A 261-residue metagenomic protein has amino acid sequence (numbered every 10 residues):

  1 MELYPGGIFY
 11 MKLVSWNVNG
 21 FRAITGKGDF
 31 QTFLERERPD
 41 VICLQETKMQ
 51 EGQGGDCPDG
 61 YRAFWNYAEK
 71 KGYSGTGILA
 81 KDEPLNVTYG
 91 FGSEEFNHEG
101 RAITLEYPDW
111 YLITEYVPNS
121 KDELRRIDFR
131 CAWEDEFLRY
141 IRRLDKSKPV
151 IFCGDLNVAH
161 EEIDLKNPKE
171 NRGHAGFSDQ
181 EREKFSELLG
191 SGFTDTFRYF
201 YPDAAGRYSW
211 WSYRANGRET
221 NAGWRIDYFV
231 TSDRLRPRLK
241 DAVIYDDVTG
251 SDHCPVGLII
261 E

Functional and structural regions predicted by a protein language model:
E2-P58, A68, Y73, L188: N-terminal, active-site-proximal structural segment of metallo-dependent hydrolase catalytic domains
K12-N19, D109-K121, C153: Active-site-proximal beta-strand elements of phosphoester/diester hydrolases
N17, L34-G52, L112, I141-E162 (+4 more regions): Active-site beta-strand/loop signature of hydrolases that rely on acidic residues for catalysis
K48, Q53-S120: Structured beta-strand-rich core segments of catalytic domains in phosphoester-bond hydrolases
R62, E136-A222, I226: Metal-dependent phosphoesterases centered on the DNase I-like endonuclease/exonuclease/phosphatase
K71-N86, R214-P237: Conserved beta strand-loop-helix elements of the APE1-like EEP
K81, L105-P108, S232-D233, L258-E261: Active-site beta-strand termini and strand-to-loop segments that position acidic
G92-S93, P118-E134, K169-H174: Surface-exposed cleft-lining segments at the edges of enzyme active sites
